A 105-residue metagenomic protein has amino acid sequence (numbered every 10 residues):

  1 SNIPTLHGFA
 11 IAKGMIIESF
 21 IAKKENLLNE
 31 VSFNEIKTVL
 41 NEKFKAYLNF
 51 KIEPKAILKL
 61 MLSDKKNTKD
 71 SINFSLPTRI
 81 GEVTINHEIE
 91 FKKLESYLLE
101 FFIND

Functional and structural regions predicted by a protein language model:
S1-E35: Internal helical hairpin/lid segments
L27-D105: C-terminal charged capping/lid subdomain of soluble metabolic enzymes
